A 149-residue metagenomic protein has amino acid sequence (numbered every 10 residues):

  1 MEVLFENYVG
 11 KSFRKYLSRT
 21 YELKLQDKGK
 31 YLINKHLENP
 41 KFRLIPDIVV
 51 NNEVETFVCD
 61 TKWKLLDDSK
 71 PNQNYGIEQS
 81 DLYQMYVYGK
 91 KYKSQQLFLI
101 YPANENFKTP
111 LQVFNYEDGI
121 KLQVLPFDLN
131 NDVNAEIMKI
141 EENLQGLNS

Functional and structural regions predicted by a protein language model:
M1-S149: Catalytic core segments in nucleotide and nucleic-acid processing enzymes
